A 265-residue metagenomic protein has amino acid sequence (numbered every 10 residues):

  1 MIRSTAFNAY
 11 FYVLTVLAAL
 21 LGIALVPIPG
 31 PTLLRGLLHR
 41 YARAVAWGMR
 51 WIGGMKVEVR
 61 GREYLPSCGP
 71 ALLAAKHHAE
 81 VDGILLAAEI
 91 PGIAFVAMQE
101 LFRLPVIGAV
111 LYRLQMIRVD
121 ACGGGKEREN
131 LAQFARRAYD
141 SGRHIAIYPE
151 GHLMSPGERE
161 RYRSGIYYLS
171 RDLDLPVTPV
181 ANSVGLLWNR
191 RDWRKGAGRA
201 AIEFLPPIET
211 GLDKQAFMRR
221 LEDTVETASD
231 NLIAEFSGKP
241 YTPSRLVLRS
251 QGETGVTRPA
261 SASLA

Functional and structural regions predicted by a protein language model:
M1-A71, E253-S263: Membrane-anchoring hydrophobic helices of lipid-metabolizing enzymes
G22-R43, R50-G53, S67-G124: Catalytic core of membrane glycerolipid acyltransferases/transacylases, capturing the structured, soluble-facing
M49-R50, L111, A138, S170: A generic structural signal for well-ordered alpha-helical segments
V59, I117-D120, T210: Short acidic-hydrophobic, aromatic-tinged amphipathic segments that line or gate anion-handling sites
R62-E63, G124, S183: Residue-level "edge-of-site" marker
R128-A265: Non-catalytic C-terminal accessory region of glycerolipid acyltransferases and related lyso-lipid remodeling enzymes
